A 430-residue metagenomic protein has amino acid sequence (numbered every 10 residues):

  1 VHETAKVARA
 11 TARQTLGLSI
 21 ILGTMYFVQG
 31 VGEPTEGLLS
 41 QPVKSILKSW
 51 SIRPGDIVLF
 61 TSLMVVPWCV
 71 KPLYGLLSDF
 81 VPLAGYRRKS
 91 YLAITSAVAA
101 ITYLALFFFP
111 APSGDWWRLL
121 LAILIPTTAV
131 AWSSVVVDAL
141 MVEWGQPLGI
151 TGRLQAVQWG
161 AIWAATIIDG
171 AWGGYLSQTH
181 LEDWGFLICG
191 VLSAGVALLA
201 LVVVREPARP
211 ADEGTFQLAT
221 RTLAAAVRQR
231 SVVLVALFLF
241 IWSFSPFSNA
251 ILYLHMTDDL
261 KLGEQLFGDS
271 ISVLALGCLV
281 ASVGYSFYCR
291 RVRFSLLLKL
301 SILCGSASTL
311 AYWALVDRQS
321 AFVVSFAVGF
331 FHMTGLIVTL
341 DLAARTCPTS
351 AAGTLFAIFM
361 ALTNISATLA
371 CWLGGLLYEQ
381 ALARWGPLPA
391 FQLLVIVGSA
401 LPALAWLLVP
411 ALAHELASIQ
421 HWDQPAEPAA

Functional and structural regions predicted by a protein language model:
H2-T15, E206-L234: Juxtamembrane intracellular "pre-TM" segments in multi-pass secondary transporters
A5-W68, V233-F238, W242-D259: Helix-loop boundary and gating motifs at the non-cytosolic
I52-V66, I150-V157, D258-G277, L393: Loop-to-transmembrane helix entry
V70-Y86, S177, V280-F294, Y378-E379: Helix-to-loop junctions at the C-terminal end of transmembrane segments in multipass secondary transporters
R87-S90, Y175-V191, L376-A403: A membrane-interface helix-boundary motif in multi-pass transporters
A93-S113, L303-D317: C-terminal ends and interior cores of transmembrane alpha-helices in multi-pass membrane transporters/permeases
A105-P110, G195-V204, L394-A430: Multi-pass alpha-helical transporter architecture, strongest for 12-TM Major Facilitator/SLC carriers used
L296-T339: C-terminal transmembrane helical hairpin of 12-TM major facilitator-type secondary transporters
